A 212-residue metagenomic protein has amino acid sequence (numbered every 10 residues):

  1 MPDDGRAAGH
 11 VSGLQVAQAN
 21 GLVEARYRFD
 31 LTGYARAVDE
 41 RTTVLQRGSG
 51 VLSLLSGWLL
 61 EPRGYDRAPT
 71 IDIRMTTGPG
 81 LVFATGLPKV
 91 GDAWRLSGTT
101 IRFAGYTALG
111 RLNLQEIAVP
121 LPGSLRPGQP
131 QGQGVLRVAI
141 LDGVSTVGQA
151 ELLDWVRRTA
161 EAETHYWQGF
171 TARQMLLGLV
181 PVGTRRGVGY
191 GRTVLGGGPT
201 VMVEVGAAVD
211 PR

Functional and structural regions predicted by a protein language model:
M1-T43: A surface-exposed beta-strand-loop module
M1-V11, T70-K89: Solvent-exposed beta-hairpin/edge-strand motifs
G9-V11, N20-L22, A68-T70, Q133 (+1 more regions): Extracytoplasmic
A17-R28, A93-E116: C-terminal beta-strand-rich structural cap/linker in extracellular carbohydrate-active enzymes
R26, D30, L59, A68-A84 (+2 more regions): Zn2+-dependent metallopeptidase catalytic core
D30-A68: Glycine/proline-rich low-complexity spacer/linker segments in large multi-domain proteins
L45-G57, T100-G132: Edge strands and adjacent loops of beta-rich recognition modules
P120-R212: Juxtacatalytic substrate-recognition/specificity segment
